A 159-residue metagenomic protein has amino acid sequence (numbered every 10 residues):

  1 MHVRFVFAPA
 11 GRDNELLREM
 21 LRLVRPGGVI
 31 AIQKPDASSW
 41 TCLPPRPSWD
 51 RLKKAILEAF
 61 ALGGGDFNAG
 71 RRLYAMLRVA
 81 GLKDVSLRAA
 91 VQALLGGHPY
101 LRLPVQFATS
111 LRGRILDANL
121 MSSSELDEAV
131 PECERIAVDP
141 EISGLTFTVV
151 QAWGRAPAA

Functional and structural regions predicted by a protein language model:
M1, P47-R51, L103-Q106: Short, hinge-like loop/turn segments at secondary-structure boundaries
M1-N14: A short SAM/SAH-binding and catalytic strip from SAM-dependent methyltransferases
G11, R25, L82: Short conserved AdoMet
N14-V29: A short glycine-rich, Lys/Arg-flanked "PGG" loop and its adjoining helix->strand segment in the class I
V29-H98: Conserved catalytic/acceptor-binding region of the Class I
R72-A75, E128, V149: Amphipathic alpha-helical interaction segments
A80-K83, P104, F147-A159: Core SAM-dependent methyltransferase catalytic element
S86-G144: C-terminal helical/coil "lid" or tail adjacent to the Rossmann-like core of SAM-dependent
